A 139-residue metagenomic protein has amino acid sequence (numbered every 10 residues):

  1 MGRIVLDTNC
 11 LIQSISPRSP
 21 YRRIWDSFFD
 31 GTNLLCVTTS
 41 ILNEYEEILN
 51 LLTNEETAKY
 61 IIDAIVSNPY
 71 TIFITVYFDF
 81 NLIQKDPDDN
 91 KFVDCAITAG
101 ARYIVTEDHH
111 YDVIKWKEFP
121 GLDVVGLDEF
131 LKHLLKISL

Functional and structural regions predicted by a protein language model:
M1-R18: Metal-dependent nucleic-acid phosphoesterase active-site entry motif
L6, R22-N50: PIN/NYN-family metal-dependent endoribonuclease catalytic core
D7-T8, V37-T38, E107, G126-L127: A secondary-structure boundary/capping signal
C10-L11, I41, H110-Y111: Alpha-helix capping/helix-boundary segments
L34, Y70-I72, D123: Conserved beta-strand segments of alpha/beta enzyme cores
T39-V66, G126, H133-L139: Extended, non-globular alpha-helical segments
Y70-I104, H109, V113: Active-site neighborhoods of divalent-metal-dependent phosphate/nucleic-acid chemistry enzymes
N90, H109-L139: Acidic, PIN/NYN-like endoribonuclease modules and their adjacent C-terminal/linker elements
